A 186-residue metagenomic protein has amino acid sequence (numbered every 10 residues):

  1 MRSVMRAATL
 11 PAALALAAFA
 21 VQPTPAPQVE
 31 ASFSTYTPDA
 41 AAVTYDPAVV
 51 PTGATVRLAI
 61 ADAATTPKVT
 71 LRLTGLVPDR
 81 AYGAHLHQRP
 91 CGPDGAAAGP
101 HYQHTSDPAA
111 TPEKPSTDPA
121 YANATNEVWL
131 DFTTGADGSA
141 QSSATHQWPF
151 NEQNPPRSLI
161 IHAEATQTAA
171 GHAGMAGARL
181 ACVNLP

Functional and structural regions predicted by a protein language model:
R2-A81, L86-P186: N-terminal leader/targeting pre-sequences
